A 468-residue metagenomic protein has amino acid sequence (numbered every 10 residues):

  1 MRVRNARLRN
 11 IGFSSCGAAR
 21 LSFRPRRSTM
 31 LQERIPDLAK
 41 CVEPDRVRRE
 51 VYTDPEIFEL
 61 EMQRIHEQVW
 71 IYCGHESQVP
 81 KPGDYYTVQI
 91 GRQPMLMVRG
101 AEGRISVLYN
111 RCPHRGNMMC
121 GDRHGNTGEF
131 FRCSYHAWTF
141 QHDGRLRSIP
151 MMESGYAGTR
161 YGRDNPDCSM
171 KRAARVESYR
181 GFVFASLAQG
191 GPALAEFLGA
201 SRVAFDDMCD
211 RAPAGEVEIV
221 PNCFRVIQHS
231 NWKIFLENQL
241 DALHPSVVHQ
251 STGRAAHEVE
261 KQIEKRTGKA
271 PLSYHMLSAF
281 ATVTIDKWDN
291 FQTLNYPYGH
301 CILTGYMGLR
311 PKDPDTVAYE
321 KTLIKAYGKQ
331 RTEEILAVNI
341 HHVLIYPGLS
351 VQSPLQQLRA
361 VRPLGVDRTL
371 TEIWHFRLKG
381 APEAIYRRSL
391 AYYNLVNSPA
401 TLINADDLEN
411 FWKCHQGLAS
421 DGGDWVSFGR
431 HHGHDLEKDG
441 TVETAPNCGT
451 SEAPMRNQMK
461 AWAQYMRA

Functional and structural regions predicted by a protein language model:
I35-V51, G215: Short, contiguous pre-domain boundary segments
V51, P55-H66, I71-G91: Glycine/alanine-rich phosphate-binding loops at beta-alpha junctions
Q78-Q189, A193-R202: Rieske [2Fe-2S] iron-sulfur-binding domain
R104, A174-A468: C-terminal catalytic domain of Rieske-type non-heme iron oxygenases
